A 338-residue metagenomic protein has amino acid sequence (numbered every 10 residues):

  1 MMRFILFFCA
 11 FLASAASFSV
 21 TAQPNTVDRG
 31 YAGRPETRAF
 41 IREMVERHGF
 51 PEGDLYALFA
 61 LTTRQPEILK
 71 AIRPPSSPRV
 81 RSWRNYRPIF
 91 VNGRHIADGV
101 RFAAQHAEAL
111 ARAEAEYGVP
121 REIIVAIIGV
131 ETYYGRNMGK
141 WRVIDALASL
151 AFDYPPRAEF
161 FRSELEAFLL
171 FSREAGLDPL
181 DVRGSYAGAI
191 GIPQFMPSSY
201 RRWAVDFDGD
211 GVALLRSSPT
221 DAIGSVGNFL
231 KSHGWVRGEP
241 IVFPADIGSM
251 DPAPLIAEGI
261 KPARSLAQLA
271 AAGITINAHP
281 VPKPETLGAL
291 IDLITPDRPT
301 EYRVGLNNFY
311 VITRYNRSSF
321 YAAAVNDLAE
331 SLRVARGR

Functional and structural regions predicted by a protein language model:
I5-A16: Bacterial N-terminal signal peptides
A15-P24: Boundary at the C-terminal end of the N-terminal hydrophobic targeting segment
Q23-E114: An acidic, Gly/Ser/Thr/Pro-rich helix-cap/linker signature
Y31-E36, E43-L61, K70, A158 (+2 more regions): A contiguous strand-loop segment
F50-F59, P120-A126, P179-G184, D210-A213 (+2 more regions): Surface-exposed patches in mature extracellular/periplasmic domains of secreted proteins
W83-S225, K231: Acidic/His-rich structured neighborhood in mature extracellular/periplasmic domains
V212-S265: Ligand-binding pocket segment of bilobal, Venus flytrap-like solute-binding proteins
A245-R338: C-terminal soluble interaction/assembly domains
